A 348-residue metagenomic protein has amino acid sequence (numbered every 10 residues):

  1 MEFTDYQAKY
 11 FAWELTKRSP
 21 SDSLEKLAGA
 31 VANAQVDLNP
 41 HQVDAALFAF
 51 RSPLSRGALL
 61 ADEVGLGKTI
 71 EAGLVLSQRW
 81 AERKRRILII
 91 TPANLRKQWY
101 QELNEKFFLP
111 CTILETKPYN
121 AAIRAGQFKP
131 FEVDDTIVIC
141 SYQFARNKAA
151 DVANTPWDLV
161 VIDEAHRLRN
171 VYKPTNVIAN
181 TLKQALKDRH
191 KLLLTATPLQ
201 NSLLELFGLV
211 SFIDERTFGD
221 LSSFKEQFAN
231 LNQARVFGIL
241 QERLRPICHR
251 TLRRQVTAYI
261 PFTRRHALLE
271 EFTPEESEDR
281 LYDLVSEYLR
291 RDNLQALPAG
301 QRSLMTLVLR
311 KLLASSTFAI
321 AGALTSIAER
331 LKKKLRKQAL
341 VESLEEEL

Functional and structural regions predicted by a protein language model:
M1-L47, T69-I70, W80-I178, S223-R235: SF2 helicase/translocase NTPase motor core, specifically the RecA-like lobe 1 inter-motif segment between Walker
A49, E63, V75-R79, W99 (+2 more regions): Hydrophobic residues on the short alpha-helix immediately C-terminal to a glycine-rich phosphate/catalytic loop
L54-A58, R85, T136, H190: Pre-Walker A (Motif I) flank of P-loop NTPase domains
S55-L74: Walker A/P-loop
E63-V64, E164-L168, A196-P198: Conserved Walker B
G73, L103-K106, S202-I213, Y282-D283: PAPS/PAP-binding and catalytic site of the sulfotransferase fold
P92, T195, E275: Conserved phosphate-coupling serine/threonine residues in phosphotransfer and NTP-handling enzymes
F128, D134, V138-W157, K173-D188 (+2 more regions): Inter-lobe coupling linker of SF2 helicases/translocases
